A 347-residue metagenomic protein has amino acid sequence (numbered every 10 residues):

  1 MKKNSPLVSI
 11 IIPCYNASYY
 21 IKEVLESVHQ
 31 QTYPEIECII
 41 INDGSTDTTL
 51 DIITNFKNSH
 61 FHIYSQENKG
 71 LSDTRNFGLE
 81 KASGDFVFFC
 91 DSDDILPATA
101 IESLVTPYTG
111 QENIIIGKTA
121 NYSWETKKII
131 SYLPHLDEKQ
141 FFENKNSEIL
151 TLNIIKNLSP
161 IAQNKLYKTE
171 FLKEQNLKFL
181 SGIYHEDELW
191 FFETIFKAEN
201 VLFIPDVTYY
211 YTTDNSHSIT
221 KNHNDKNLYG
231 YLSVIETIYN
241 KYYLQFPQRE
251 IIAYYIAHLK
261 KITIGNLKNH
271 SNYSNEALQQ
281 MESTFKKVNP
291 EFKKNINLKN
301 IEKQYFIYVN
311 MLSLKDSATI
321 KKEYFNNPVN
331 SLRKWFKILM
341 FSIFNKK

Functional and structural regions predicted by a protein language model:
M1-H29: N-proximal low-complexity "stem/linker" segments adjacent to membrane-targeting elements
Y19-K22, I36, D47-N55, I95 (+1 more regions): Acidic helix N-cap motif at the loop->helix transition within catalytic regions of sugar-transfer enzymes
S27, P34, N42-D51, K69: A conserved acidic beta->alpha catalytic loop
Q66-A82: Glycine-rich, basic loop-to-helix element that forms the pyrophosphate-binding segment of sugar-nucleotide handling
L71-S72, S92-I204, Y209-K226: Donor-binding/catalytic cores of nucleotide-activated saccharide and glycerol-phosphate transferases/polymerases
V87: Short aromatic/hydrophobic "clamp" motif used to bind/position activated sugar donors
D206-N215, K221-E250, I262-G265, N269-F292: Catalytic core of nucleotide-sugar-dependent glycosyltransferases
S271-K347: Membrane-interface aromatic/basic loop that binds lipid-linked glycans or pyrophosphate carriers, typified by
